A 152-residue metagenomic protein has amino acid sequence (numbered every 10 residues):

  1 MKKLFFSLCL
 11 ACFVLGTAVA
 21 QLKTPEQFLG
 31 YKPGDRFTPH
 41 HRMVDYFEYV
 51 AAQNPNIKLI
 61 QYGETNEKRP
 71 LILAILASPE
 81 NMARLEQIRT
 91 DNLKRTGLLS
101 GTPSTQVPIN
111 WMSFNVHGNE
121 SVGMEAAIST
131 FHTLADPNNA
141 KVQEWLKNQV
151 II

Functional and structural regions predicted by a protein language model:
M1-L4: Positively charged n-region of N-terminal signal peptides that target proteins for export
S7-T17: Bacterial N-terminal signal peptides
A20-I152: Structured catalytic-domain cores with a bias toward divalent-metal coordination
